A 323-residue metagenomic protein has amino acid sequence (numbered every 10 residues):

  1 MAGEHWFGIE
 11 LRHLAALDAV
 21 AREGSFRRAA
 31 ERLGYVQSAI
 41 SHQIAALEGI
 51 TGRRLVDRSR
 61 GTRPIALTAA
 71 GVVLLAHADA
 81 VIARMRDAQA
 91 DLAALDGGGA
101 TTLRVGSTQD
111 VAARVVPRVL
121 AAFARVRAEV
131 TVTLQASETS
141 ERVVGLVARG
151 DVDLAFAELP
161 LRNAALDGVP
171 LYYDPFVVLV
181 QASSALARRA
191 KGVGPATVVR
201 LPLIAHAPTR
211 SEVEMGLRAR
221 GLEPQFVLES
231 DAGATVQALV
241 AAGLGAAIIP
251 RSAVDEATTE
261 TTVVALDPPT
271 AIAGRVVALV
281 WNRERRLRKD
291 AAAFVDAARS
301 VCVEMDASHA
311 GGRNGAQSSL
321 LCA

Functional and structural regions predicted by a protein language model:
A19-V36: Short helix-boundary/capping micro-motifs
E48-A69: A short LG(V/I)-centered, amphipathic sequence patch enriched for acidic residue(s) preceding the LG motif
I50-T51, L74-D96, A298: Alpha-helical linker/hinge and terminal dimerization helices associated with HTH transcriptional regulators
A100-N163: Central regulatory/effector-binding core of bacterial HTH transcription factors
V115, V264-H309, R313-G315: A late-sequence structural motif
E158, V193, R200-G221, R251 (+2 more regions): Secondary-structure junction motif
N163-L203: Flexible hinge/capping segments at coil-to-helix
A164-P170, D174, A234-E284: Beta-alpha-beta core module
